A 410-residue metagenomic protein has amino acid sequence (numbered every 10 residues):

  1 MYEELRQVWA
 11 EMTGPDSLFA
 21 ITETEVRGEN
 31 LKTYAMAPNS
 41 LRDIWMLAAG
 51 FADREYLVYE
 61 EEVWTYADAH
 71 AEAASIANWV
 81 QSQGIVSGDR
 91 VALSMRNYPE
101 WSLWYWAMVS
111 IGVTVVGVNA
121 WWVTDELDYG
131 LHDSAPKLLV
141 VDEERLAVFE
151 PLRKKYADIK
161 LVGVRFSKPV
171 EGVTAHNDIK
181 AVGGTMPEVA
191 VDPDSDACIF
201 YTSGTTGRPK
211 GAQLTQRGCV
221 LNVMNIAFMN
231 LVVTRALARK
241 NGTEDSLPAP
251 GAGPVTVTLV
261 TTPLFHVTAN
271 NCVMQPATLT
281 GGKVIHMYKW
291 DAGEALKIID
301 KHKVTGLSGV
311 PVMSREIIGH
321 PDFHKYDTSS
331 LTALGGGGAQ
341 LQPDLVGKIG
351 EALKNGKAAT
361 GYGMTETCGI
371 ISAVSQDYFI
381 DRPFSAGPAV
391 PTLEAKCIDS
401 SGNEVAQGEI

Functional and structural regions predicted by a protein language model:
M1-S17, S82-Q83, S110-D178: Structural core segment of the AMP-binding/adenylate-forming
L18-R27, R42-T65, E171: AMP-dependent adenylate-forming
N30-N39, V170-D196: Flexible, low-complexity linker/hinge segments
T33-A37, D53-Y98, S102-W106, V123-D128: Conserved AMP-binding/adenylate-forming core of the ANL superfamily
T65-A67, A197-A238: Conserved AMP-binding A3 loop
G183-Y201, R208, A238, A249-V257: Conserved pre-ATP/AMP-binding loop-to-beta segment of ANL
V220-T261, F265-T305, H320: Conserved AMP-binding/adenylation subdomain of ANL enzymes
L279-G282, K301-G309, I318-D381, E394 (+1 more regions): Gly/Ser/Thr-rich phosphate-binding loop
